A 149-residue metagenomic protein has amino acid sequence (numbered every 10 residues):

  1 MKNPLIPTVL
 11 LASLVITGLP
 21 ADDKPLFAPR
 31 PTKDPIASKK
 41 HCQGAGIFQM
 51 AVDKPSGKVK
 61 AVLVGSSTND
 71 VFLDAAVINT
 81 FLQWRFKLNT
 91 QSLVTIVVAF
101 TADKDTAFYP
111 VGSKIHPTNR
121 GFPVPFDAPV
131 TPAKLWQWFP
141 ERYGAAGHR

Functional and structural regions predicted by a protein language model:
M1-K2: N-terminal secretory signal peptides that target proteins for export/translocation
L5, V9-G18: Hydrophobic h-region of N-terminal signal peptides that target proteins for export in Gram-negative bacteria
G18-R149: Charge-biased low-complexity segments
